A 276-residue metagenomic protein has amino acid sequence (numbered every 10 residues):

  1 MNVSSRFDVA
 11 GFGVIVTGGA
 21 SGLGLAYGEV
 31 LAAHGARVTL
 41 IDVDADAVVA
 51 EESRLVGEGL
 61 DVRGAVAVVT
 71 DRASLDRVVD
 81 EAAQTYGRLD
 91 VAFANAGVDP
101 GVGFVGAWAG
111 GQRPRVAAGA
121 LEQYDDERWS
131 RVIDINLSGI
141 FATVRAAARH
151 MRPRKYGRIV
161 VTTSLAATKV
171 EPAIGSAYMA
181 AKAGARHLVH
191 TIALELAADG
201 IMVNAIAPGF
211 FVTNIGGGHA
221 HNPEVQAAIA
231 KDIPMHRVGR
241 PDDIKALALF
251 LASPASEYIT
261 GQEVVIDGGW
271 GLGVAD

Functional and structural regions predicted by a protein language model:
M1-R6, K169, L249, T260-D276: Short C-terminal tail/terminal secondary-structure segment of NAD(P)H-dependent dehydrogenase/reductase domains
F7-V38: Canonical Rossmann dinucleotide-binding motif of NAD(H)/NADP(H)-dependent dehydrogenases/reductases, specifically
A45-D46, V66-V78, D126, D243: The beta1-alpha1 cofactor-binding region of Rossmann-like NAD(H)/NADP(H)-dependent oxidoreductases
G103-L121, D125-S130, I229: Substrate-binding pocket helix/loop in short-chain dehydrogenase/reductase
R113-P114, A118-D126, V160-G184, V189-A198 (+1 more regions): Catalytic loop of short-chain dehydrogenase/reductase
R149, L194-E195, E257: Alpha-helical segment proximal to the catalytic Tyr-Lys
A197, M202, I259-G261: Short, small/polar-rich loop/turn modules that mediate ligand/substrate recognition or access, typified
